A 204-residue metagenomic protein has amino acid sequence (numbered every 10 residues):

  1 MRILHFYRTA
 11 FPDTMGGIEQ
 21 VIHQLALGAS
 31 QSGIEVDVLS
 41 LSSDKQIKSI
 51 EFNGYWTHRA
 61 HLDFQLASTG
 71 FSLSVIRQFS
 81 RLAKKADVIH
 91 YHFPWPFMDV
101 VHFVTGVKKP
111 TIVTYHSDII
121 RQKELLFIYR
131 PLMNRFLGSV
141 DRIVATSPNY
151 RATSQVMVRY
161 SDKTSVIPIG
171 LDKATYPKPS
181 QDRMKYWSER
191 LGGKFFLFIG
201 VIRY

Functional and structural regions predicted by a protein language model:
L4, M184-Y204: Conserved donor-binding/catalytic core segment of Leloir-type glycosyltransferases
F6, T146, I167, F198-G200: Short hydrophobic "strand-cap" motifs at the C-terminus of beta-strands
F6-M15, V21-G70: N-terminal strand-loop element at the rim of the active site of nucleotide-sugar-dependent glycosyltransferases
S42, N149, G170: Carbohydrate-associated surface elements
A67, P96-F97, T111-L126, S139-R142: A short, histidine- and acid-enriched strand-loop-helix "catalytic/donor-clamping" loop that lines the nucleotide-sugar
S74-I76, V88-K108, I120: An aromatic- and histidine-rich active-site surface loop
I89, G138-P148, S165-I167: A short beta-strand/loop micro-motif in the catalytic core of glycosyltransferases that engages the nucleotide-sugar
Q155, G170-W187: Acidic anion/phosphate-binding donor-loop and adjacent secondary structure in glycosyltransferase catalytic cores
